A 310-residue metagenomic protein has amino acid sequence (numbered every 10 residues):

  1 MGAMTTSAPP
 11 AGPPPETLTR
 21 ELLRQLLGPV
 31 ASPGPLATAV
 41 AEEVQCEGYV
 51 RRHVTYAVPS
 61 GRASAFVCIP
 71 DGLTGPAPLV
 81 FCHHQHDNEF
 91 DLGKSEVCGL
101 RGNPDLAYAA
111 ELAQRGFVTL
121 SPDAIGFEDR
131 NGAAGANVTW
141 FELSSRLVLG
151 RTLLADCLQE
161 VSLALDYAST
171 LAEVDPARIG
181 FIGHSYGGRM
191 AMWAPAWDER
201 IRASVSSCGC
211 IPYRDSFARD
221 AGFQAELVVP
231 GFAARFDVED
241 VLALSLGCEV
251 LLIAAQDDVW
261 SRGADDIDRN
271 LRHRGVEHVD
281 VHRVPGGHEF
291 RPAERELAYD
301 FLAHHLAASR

Functional and structural regions predicted by a protein language model:
P33-T74: N-terminal cap/lid segment of alpha/beta-hydrolase-fold proteins
V58, C82-N88, A255: Glycine-rich His-Gly loop
A77-P78: Alpha/beta-hydrolase fold active-site loops
H83-Q159, L165, S216-R219: Cap/lid segment of the alpha/beta-hydrolase catalytic domain
D123, I182, S207-C208, I253 (+1 more regions): Alpha/beta-hydrolase-fold catalytic nucleophile elbow
S162-A234: Primarily recognizes the serine-hydrolase "nucleophile elbow" in alpha/beta-hydrolase and SGNH/GDSL folds
Y213-R272: The feature captures the conserved acid-bearing segment of alpha/beta-hydrolase catalytic domains
V276-R310: C-terminal catalytic histidine-bearing segment of alpha/beta-hydrolase fold enzymes
